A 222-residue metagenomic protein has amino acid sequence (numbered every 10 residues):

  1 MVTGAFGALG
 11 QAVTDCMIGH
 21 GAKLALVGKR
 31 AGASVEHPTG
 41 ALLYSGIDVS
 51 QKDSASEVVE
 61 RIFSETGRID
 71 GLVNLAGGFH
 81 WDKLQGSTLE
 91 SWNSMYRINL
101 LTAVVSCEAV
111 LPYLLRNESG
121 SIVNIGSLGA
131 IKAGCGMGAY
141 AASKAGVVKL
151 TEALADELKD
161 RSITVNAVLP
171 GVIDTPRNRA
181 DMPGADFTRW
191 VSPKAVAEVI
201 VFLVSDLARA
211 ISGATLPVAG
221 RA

Functional and structural regions predicted by a protein language model:
F6: Conserved glycine-rich cofactor-binding loop
L75-H80: Conserved NAD(P)H cofactor-binding loop of Rossmann-fold oxidoreductase domains
K83-L84, S91-Y96: Substrate-binding pocket helix/loop in short-chain dehydrogenase/reductase
S87, A133-A141, A153, N178: Active-site loop-to-helix junction immediately N-terminal to the catalytic Tyr of the SDR YXXXK motif in Rossmann-fold
C107, S143: Active-site helix of classical SDR
S127: Residue(s) in the substrate-gating loop at a strand-loop-helix junction that position the organic substrate next
D160, A167, T175, G184-A222: C-terminal helical subdomain
